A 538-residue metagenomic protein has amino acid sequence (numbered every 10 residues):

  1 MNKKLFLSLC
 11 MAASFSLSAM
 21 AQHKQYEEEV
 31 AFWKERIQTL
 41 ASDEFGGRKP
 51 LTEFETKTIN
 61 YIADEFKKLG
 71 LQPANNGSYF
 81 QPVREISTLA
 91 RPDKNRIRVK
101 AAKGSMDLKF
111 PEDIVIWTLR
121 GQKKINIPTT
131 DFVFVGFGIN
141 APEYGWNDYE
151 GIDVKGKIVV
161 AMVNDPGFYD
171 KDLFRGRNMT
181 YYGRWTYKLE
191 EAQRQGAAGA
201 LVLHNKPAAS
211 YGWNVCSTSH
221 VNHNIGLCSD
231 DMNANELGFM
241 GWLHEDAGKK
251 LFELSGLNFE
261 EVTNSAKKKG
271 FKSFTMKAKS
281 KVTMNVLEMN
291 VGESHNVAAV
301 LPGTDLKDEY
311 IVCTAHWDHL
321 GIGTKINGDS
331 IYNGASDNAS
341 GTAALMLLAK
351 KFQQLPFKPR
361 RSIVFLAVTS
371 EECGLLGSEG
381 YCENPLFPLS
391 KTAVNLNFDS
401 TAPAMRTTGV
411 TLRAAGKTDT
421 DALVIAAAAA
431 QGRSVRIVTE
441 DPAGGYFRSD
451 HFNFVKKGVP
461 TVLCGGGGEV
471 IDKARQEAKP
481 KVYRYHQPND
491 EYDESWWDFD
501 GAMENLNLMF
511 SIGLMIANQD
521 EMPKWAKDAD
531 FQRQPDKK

Functional and structural regions predicted by a protein language model:
S8-S18: Bacterial N-terminal signal peptides
A19-A74, S78, D93-N95, A247 (+3 more regions): N-terminal hydrophobic or amphipathic helices/low-complexity stretches enriched in small/hydrophobic/Pro/Gly
G46-K171, D419: Noncatalytic luminal/extracellular "stalk/propeptide" segments of secretory-pathway proteins
R98-G104, V115-G151, N233-G334, L347-F357: Soluble metallo-hydrolase cores and metallopeptidase-like ectodomains found primarily in the secretory/periplasmic
L108-E112, K124, E150, C228-F259 (+3 more regions): Metal-dependent peptidase/peptidase-like ectodomains
F110-D231, L237, Y332-N333, D337: Extracellular/luminal Protease-associated
R177-G183, Y187, P207-A208, E293 (+2 more regions): Acidic/histidine-rich catalytic neighborhood of metal-dependent amide-processing enzymes
Q193, G199, H204, K267-T275 (+2 more regions): Active-site-adjacent substrate-binding region of metalloamidase/peptidase-like peptide-processing proteins
